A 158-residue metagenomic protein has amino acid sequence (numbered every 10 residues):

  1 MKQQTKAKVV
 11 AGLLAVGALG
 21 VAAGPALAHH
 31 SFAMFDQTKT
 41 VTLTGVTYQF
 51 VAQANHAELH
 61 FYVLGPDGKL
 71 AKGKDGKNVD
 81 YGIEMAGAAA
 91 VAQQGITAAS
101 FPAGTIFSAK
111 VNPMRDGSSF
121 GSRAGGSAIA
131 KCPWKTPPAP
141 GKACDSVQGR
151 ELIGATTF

Functional and structural regions predicted by a protein language model:
K2-V16: Bacterial N-terminal signal peptides that target proteins for export
A26-V41: Short boundary/loop segments of OB/S1/cold-shock single-stranded nucleic-acid-binding domains
L43-Y48, I106: Conserved hydrophobic positions within beta-strands
Q53-D67: Short aromatic-glycine-enriched beta-strand elements
D75-A88: Short, basic/aromatic beta-hairpin or loop at an interaction surface
Q93-A109: Short nucleic-acid-contacting surface segments enriched for D/E, G, S/T with interspersed K/R
M114-T156: OB-fold/S1-family single-stranded nucleic acid-binding modules
